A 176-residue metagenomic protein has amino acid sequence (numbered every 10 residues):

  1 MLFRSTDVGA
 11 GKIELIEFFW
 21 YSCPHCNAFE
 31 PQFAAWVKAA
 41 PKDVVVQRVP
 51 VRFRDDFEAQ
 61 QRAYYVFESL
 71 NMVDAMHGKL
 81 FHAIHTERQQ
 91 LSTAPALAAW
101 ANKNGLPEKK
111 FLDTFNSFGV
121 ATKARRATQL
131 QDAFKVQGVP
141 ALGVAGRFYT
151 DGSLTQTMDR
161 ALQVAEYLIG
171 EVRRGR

Functional and structural regions predicted by a protein language model:
M1-E58, T128, G170-R176: Extracytoplasmic thiol/disulfide redox context detector
G11-K12, I16, S22-E30, F53-Q60 (+6 more regions): Solvent-exposed, acidic/flexible segments
F19-S22, F33, V37-A40, F67-N71 (+7 more regions): Sec/Tat-exported extracytoplasmic proteins
E30-V37, Q60-Y64, H77, A94 (+5 more regions): Extracytoplasmic/secreted envelope proteins and their assembly/folding machinery, especially bacterial periplasmic
A39-A101: Structural microenvironment flanking redox-active thiols in thiol-disulfide oxidoreductases
K103-R176: C-terminal cap of thioredoxin/glutaredoxin-like
